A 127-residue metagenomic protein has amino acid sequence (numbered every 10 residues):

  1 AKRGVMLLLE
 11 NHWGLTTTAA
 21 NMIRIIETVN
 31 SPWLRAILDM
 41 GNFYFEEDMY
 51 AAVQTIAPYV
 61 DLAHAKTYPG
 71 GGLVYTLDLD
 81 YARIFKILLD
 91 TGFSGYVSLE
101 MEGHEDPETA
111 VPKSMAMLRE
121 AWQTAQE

Functional and structural regions predicted by a protein language model:
A1-R3: An active-site-proximal structural segment forming one wall of the substrate-binding cleft that immediately precedes
L7-N11, I37-D39: Short catalytic-loop micro-motif centered on adjacent basic/acidic residues
T16-E127: Histidine-acidic metal/acid-base catalytic patches
